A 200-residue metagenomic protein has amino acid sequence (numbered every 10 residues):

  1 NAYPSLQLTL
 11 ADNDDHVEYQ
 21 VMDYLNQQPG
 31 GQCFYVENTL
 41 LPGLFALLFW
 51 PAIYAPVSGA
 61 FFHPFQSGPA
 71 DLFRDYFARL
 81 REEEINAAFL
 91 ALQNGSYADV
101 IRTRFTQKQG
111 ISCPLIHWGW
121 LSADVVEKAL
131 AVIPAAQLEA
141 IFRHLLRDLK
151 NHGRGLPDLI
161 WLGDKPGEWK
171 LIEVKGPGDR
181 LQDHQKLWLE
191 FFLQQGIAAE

Functional and structural regions predicted by a protein language model:
N1-I101: Nuclease-adjacent, charged terminal/linker segments that flank catalytic cores
V21, L44, L121-I141, D158-G163 (+2 more regions): Conserved catalytic cores of phosphodiester-cleaving nucleases, focusing on short active-site segments
S67-A70, E84-I133: Non-catalytic regulatory appendages
P134-L138, F142-K150, Q195-A198: Asparagine-biased alpha-helical interface segments
L149-H152, W161: Acidic, glycine-rich flexible loop segments
G176-I197: Mg2+/Mn2+-dependent nuclease catalytic core
